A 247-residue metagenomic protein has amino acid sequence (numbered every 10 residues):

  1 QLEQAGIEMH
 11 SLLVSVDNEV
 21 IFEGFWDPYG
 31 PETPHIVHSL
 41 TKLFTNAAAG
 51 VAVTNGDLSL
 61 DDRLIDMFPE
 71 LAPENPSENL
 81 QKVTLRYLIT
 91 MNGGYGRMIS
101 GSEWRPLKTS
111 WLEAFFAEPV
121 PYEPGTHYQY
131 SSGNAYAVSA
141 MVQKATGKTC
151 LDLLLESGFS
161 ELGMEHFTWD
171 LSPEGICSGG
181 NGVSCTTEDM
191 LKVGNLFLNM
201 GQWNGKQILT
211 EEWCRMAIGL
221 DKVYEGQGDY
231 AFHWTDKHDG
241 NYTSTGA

Functional and structural regions predicted by a protein language model:
L2-Y29: A short, well-structured edge-of-sheet supersecondary motif
E3, G50, I65, R86-I89 (+8 more regions): Non-transmembrane alpha-helical segments in soluble domains of secreted/periplasmic/extracellular proteins
N18, I36-D61, L88, V138-V142 (+1 more regions): Active-site SXXK
P31-E32, M98-N181: Catalytic-site signature segments of enzymes, centered on catalytic residues
I36, N55-G93, A117, T146-N181 (+1 more regions): Active-site helix/loop module of the DD-peptidase/beta-lactamase fold, centered on the serine-lysine SxxK catalytic
N134-M141, N181-Q202, A247: Active-site-proximal alpha-helical segments within enzyme catalytic domains
W203-D221: A conserved catalytic-loop motif detector
L220-A247: Short, Gly/Ser/Thr-enriched beta-strand-loop segments that form substrate-interacting elements of hydrolase/peptidase
